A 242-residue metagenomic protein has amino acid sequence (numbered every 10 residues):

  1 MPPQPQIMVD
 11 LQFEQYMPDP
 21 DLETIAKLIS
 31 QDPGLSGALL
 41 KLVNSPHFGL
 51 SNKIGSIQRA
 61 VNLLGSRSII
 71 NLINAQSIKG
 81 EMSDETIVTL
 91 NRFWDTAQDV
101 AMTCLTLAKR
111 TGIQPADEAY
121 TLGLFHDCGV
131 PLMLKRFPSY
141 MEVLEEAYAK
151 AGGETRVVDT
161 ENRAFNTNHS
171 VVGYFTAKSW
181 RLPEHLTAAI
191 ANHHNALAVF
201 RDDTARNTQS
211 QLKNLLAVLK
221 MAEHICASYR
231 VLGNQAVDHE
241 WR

Functional and structural regions predicted by a protein language model:
M1-E145, R156-H239: Conserved alpha-helical "signature site" that marks functionally important helical segments or helix/loop junctions
E146-G152: GAF sensory/regulatory domain recognition with acknowledged cross-activation on helical regulatory dimers
